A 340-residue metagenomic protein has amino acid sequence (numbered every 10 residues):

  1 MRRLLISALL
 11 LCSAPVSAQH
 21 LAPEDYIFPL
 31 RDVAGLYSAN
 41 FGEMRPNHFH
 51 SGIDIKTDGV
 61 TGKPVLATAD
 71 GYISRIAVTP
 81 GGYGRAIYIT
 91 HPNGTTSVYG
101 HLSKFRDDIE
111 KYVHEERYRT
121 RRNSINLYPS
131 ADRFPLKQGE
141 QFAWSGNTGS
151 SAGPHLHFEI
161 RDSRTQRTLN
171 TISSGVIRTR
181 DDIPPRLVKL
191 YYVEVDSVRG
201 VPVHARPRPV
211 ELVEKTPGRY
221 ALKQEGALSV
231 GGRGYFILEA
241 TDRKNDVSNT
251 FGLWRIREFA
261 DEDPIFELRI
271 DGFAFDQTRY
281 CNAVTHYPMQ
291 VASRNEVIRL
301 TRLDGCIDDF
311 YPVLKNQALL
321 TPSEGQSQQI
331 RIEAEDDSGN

Functional and structural regions predicted by a protein language model:
M1-L4, A18: Positively charged n-region of N-terminal signal peptides that target proteins for export
R3-S13: Sec-dependent N-terminal signal peptides
A18-T96, S103-D108, R121-D132, K137-Q138 (+3 more regions): Surface-exposed, glycine-biased beta-strand/turn segments
I87, R255-E258: Short beta-strand elements bearing conserved aromatic residues within extracellular beta-rich modules
T96-A131, G200, T216-Q224, F259-T321: Exoplasmic/lumenal beta-rich domain surfaces
L102, G153-R161: Histidine-centered catalytic micro-motifs
R331-E333: Extracellular recognition modules
E335-N340: Short, solvent-exposed loop/turn segments at the edges of extracellular beta-sandwich modules
